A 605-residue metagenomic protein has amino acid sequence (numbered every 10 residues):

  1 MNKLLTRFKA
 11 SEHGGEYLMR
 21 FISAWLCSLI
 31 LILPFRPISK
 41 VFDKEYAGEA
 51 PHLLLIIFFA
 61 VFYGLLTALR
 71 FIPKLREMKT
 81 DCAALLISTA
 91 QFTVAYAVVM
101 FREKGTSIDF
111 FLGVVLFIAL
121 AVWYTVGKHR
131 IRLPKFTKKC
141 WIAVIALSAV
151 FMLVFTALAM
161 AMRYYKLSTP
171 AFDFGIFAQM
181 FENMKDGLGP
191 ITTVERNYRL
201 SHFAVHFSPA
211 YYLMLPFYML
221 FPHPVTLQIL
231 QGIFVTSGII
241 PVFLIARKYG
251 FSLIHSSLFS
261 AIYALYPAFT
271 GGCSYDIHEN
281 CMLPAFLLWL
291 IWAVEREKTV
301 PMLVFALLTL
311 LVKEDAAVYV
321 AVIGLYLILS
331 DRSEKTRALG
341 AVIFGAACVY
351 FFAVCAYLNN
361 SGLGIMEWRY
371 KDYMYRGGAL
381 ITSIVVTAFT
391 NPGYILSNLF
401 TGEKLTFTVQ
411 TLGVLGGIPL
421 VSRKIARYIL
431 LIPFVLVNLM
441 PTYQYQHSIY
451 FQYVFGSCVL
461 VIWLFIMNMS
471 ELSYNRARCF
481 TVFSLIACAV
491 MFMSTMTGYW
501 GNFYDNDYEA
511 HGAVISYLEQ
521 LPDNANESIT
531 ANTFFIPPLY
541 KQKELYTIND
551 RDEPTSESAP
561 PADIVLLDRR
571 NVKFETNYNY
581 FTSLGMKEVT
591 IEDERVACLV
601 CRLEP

Functional and structural regions predicted by a protein language model:
M1-L26, A60-T156, L339-I343: Start-transfer (signal-anchor) and selected internal transmembrane alpha helices of multi-pass inner/ER membrane
F62-P73, V225-G250, W289: Transmembrane-helix motifs of polytopic, lipid-linked glycan transferases
Y63-K74, Y394, L405-V435: Hydrophobic, aromatic-rich transmembrane alpha-helices and their immediate juxtamembrane boundary segments
K79-T80, T236-A268, P284-A285, V300-P301 (+1 more regions): Transmembrane-helix signature of polytopic, membrane-embedded enzymes that assemble or transfer cell-envelope glycans
T80-F92, V144-V150, F344-C348, E471-M496: Signature aromatic-anchored transmembrane alpha helix within multi-pass, membrane-resident enzymes that catalyze glycan
I108-F117, V318, Y428-Y474: Hydrophobic/aromatic-rich transmembrane helices and adjacent perimembrane loops
I176-S201, P209: Extracytosolic helix-loop segments that constitute the early lumenal/periplasmic catalytic or substrate-binding loops
Y249-G250, E279-M282, L288-M302, I328-E334: Membrane-interface transmembrane helices that cradle and orient dolichyl/undecaprenyl
